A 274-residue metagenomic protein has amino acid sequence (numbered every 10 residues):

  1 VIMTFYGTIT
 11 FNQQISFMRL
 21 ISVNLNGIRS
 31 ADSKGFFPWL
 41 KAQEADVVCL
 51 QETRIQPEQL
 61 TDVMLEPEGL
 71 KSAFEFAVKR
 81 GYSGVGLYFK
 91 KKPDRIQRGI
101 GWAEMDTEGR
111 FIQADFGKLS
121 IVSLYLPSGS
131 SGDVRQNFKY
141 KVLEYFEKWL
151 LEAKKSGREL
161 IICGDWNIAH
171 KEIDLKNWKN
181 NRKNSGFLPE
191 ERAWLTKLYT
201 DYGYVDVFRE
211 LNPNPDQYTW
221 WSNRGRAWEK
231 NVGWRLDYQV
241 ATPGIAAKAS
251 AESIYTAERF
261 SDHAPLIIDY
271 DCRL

Functional and structural regions predicted by a protein language model:
I2-P67, A77, Y82-V85, L198 (+1 more regions): N-terminal, active-site-proximal structural segment of metallo-dependent hydrolase catalytic domains
M18-N26, K118-S130, C163: Active-site-proximal beta-strand elements of phosphoester/diester hydrolases
V23-N24, L40-E58, I121, W149-E172 (+4 more regions): Active-site beta-strand/loop signature of hydrolases that rely on acidic residues for catalysis
V47, E68-K71, V142-V232, L236: Metal-dependent phosphoesterases centered on the DNase I-like endonuclease/exonuclease/phosphatase
T53-R54, L60-G129: Structured beta-strand-rich core segments of catalytic domains in phosphoester-bond hydrolases
R80-I96, P215, G225-A247: Conserved beta strand-loop-helix elements of the APE1-like EEP
K90, A114-G117, T242, I268-C272: Active-site beta-strand termini and strand-to-loop segments that position acidic
I100-W102, L126-L143, N180-N184: Surface-exposed cleft-lining segments at the edges of enzyme active sites
